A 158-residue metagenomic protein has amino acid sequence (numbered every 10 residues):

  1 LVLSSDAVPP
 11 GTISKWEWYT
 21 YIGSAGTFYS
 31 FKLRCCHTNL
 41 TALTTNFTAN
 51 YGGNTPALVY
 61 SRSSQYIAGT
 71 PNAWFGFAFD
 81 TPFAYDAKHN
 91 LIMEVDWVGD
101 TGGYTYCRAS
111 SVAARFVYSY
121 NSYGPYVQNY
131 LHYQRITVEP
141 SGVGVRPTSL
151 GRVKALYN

Functional and structural regions predicted by a protein language model:
L1-G23: A short beta-strand-loop element at or near the start of a globular domain
D6, A57, Q65, N90 (+3 more regions): Residue-level marker of intrinsically disordered, low-complexity segments enriched for small/polar residues
V8, I22, G26-A114: Aromatic- and Gly/Pro-enriched, solvent-exposed loop/edge beta-strand patches characteristic of beta-rich domains
G11-K15, F28-S30, L131-Y133: A broad structural signal for short, well-ordered beta-strand segments within beta-sheet-rich domains
A114-A155: PGST-rich, cysteine-poor low-complexity/disordered linker and tail segments that act as flexible spacers
